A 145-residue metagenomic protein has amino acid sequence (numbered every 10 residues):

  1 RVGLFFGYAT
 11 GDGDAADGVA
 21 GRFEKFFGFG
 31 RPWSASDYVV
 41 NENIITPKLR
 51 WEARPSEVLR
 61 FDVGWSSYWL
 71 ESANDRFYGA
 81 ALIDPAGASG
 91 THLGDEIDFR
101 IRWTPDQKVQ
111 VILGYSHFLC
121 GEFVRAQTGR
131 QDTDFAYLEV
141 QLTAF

Functional and structural regions predicted by a protein language model:
R1-G87: Extracellular/periplasmic loop regions
R1-V2, V58-F61, W103, Q107-L113: Repeated loop/turn-to-beta-strand initiation elements of outer-membrane beta-barrel proteins
F5, R50-E52, R100-R102, Q141-T143: Transmembrane beta-barrel domains of outer membrane proteins
T10, A53-E57, W103-Q107, A144-F145: Outer-membrane beta-barrel strand-turn architecture
N43-P47, T91-I97, D132-A136: Residues that define the transmembrane beta-barrel architecture of outer-membrane proteins
W51, W65, D95-E96, Y115-H117 (+2 more regions): Polar/charged side chains located within well-ordered beta-strands of beta-rich proteins
F99, R130-F145: Outer-membrane beta-barrel "beta-signal"
T104-Q131: C-terminal beta-signal and adjacent terminal beta-strands/loops of Gram-negative outer-membrane beta-barrel proteins
